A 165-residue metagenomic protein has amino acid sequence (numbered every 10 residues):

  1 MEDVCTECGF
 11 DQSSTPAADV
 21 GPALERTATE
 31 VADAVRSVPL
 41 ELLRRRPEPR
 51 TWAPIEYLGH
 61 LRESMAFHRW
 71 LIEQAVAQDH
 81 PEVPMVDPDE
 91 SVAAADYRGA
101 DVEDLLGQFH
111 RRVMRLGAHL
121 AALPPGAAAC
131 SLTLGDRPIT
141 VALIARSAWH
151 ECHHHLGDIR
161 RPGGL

Functional and structural regions predicted by a protein language model:
M1-E2, R44-P88, A129-L165: Short, contiguous alpha-helical
M1-R26: Terminal targeting/low-complexity segments that flank the catalytic cores of oxidoreductases
A17-A28, T51-L58, G99-L106, V141-A145: Amphipathic, non-membrane alpha-helical segments in soluble helical-bundle scaffolds
G21, A32, I55-L58, R62 (+6 more regions): Non-transmembrane alpha-helical segments in soluble domains of secreted/periplasmic/extracellular proteins
A23-T27, A32, E90-A129, A148: Acidic/histidine-rich alpha-helical segments that form the ligand environment of transition-metal centers
R26-W52: A glycine-rich, hydrophobic loop/mini-helix early in the fold
S37-L42, A121-A129, G164-L165: Surface-exposed helix-capping loop/turn segments at secondary-structure junctions
